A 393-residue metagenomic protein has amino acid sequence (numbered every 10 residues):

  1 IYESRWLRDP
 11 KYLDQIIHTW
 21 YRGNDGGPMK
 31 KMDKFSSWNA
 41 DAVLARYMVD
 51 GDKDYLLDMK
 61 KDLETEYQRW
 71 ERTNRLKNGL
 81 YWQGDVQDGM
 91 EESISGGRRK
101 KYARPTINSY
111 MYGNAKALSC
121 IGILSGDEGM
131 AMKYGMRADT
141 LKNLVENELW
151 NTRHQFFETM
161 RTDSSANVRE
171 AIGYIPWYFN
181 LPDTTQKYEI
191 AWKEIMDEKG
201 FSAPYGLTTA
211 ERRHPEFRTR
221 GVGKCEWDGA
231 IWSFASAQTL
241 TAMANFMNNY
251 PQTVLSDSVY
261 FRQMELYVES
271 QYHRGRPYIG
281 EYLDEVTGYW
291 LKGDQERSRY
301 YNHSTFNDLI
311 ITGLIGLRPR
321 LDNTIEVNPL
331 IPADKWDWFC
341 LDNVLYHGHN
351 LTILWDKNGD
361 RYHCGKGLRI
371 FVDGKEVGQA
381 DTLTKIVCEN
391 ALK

Functional and structural regions predicted by a protein language model:
I1-Q83, R104-Y112, G229-M243, D257-Y260 (+3 more regions): Aromatic-rich carbohydrate-recognition surfaces in CAZymes
W6, V49-D52, I123-L124, F179-P182 (+1 more regions): Alpha-helix C-terminal capping/termination sites
N24-G27, D50, Y67, N74 (+5 more regions): Alpha-helical junction/boundary sensor with strong preference for TPR arrays
G27-S37, Q68-M136, N151-H154, T159-I175 (+3 more regions): The feature captures the catalytic groove of carbohydrate-active enzymes
M48, K53-Y55, K60, E64-R69 (+5 more regions): Acidic/polar, glycine-enriched structural segments that form the non-catalytic walls/loops of the carbohydrate-binding
S125-T159, E189-H349, G359: Non-catalytic carbohydrate-binding regions of carbohydrate-active enzymes
D337, N343-N350, L354-K393: C-terminal beta-sandwich/jelly-roll accessory domains of carbohydrate-active enzymes
